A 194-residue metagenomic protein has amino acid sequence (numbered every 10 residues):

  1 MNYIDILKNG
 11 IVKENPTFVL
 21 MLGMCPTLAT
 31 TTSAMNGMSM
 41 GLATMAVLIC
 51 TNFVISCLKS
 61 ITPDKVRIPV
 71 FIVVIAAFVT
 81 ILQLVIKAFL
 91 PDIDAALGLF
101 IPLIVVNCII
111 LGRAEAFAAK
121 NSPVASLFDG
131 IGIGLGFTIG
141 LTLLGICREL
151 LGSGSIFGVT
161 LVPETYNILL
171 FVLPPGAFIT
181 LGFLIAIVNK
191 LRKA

Functional and structural regions predicted by a protein language model:
I4-D5, A125-A194: C-terminal transmembrane helix-loop-helix hairpin of multi-pass membrane proteins
L7-F18: N-terminal membrane topogenic signal
L22-L28, T44-M45, I49, A76-Q83 (+3 more regions): Hydrophobic core segments of alpha-helical transmembrane domains in multi-pass membrane transport and ion-translocation
A34-C50, V70, D94-V105, P175: Structural signature of hydrophobic alpha-helical transmembrane segments
L48-I49, F53-V85: A glycine-rich, hydrophobic loop/mini-helix early in the fold
T51-D64, L111-N121, I187-L191: C-terminal ends of transmembrane helices
P63-I75, A96-P102, S126-D129: Cytoplasmic-side transmembrane-helix entry/capping segments in multi-pass membrane proteins
I81-A96: Transmembrane alpha-helix boundary signature
